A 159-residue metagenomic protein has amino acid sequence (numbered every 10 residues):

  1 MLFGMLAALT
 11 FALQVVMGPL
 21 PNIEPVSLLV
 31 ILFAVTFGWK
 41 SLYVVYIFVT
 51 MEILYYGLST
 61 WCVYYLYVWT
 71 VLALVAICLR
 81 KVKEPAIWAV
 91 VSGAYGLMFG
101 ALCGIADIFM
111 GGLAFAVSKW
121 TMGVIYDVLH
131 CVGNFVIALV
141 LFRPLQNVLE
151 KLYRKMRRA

Functional and structural regions predicted by a protein language model:
M1, K40-L42, W88, L145: Membrane-interfacial loop-to-transmembrane alpha-helix junctions, especially the N-terminal start
M1-L32, T36, Y43-V44: Hydrophobic transmembrane alpha-helices
F11-E24, I47-V82, G111: Interfacial aromatic-anchored transmembrane helix boundaries in multi-pass membrane proteins
S27, I31, S41-V49, Y126 (+2 more regions): Pore-lining transmembrane helices
F33-W39, M51-Y56: Interfacial segments of multi-pass membrane proteins
A34-V35, L72-R80, F142, Q146: Hydrophobic transmembrane alpha-helices
L42-I53, I87-L97: Central hydrophobic cores of alpha-helical transmembrane segments in multi-pass integral membrane proteins
C62-L66, V82-A159: Membrane-embedded alpha-helical hairpins and interfacial helices in multi-pass inner-membrane proteins
